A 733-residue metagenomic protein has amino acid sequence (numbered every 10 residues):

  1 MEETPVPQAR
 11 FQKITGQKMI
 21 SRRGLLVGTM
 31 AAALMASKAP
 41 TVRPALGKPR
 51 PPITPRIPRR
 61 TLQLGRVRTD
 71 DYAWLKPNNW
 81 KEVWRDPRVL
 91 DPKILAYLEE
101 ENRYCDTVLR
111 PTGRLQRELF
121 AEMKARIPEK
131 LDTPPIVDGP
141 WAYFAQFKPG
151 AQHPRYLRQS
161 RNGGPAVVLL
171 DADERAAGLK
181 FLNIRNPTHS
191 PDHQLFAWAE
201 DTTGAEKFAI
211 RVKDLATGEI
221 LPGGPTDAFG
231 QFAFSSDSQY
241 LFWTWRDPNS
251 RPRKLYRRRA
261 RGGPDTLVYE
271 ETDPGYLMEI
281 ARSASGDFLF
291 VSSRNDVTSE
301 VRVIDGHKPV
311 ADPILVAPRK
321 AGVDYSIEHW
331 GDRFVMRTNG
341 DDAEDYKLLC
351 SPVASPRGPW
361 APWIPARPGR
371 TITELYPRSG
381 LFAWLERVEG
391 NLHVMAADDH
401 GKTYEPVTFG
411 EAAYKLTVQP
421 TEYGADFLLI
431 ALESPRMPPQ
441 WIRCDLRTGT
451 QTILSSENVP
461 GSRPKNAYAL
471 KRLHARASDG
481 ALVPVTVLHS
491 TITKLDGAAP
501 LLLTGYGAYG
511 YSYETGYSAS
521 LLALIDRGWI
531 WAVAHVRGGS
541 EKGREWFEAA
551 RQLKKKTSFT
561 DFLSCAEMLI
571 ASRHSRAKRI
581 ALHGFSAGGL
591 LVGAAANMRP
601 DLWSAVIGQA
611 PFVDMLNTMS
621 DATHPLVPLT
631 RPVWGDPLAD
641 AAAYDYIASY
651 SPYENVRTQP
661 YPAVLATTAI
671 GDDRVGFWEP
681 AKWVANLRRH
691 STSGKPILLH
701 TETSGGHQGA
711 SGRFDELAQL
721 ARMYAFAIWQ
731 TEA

Functional and structural regions predicted by a protein language model:
M1-I20, V27, A31-L34: N-terminal secretory signal peptides
S21, L26-A32, A36, A45-P439 (+5 more regions): Beta-propeller folds
N162-G163, T203-A205, G218, S235 (+11 more regions): Secondary-structure transition/capping motifs at alpha-helix termini and the adjoining loop/turn into the next element
E174-R185, G204, S455-K578, F585: Cap/lid segment of the alpha/beta-hydrolase catalytic domain
E328-H329, D341-A343, Y376-R378, E386-E389 (+12 more regions): A structural signal for short secondary-structure junctions
R337, L385, A431, L488 (+3 more regions): Short hydrophobic segments within beta-strands
Q451: Conserved glycine-bearing catalytic or ligand-binding loops at nucleotide- and phosphate-handling centers of large
V533-A733: Active-site-proximal cap/loop segments of hydrolase catalytic domains
